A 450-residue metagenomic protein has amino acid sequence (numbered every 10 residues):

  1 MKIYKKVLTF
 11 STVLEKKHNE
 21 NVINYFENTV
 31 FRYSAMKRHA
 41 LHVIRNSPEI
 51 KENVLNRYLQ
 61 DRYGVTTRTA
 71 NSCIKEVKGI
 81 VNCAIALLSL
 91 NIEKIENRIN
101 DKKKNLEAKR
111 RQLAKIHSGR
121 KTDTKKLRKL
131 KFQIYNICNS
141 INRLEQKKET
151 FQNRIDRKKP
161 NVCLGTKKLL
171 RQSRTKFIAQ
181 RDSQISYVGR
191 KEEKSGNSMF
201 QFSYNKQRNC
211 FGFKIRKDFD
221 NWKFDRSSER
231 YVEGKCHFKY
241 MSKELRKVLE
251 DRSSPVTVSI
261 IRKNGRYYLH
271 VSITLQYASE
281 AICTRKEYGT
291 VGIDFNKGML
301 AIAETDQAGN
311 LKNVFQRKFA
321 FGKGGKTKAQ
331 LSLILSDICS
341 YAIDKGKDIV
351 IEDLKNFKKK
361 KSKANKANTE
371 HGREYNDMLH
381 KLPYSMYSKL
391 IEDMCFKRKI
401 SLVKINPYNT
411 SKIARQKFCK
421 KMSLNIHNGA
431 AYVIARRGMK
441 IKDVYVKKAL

Functional and structural regions predicted by a protein language model:
M1-L450: Nucleic-acid substrate recognition interfaces
